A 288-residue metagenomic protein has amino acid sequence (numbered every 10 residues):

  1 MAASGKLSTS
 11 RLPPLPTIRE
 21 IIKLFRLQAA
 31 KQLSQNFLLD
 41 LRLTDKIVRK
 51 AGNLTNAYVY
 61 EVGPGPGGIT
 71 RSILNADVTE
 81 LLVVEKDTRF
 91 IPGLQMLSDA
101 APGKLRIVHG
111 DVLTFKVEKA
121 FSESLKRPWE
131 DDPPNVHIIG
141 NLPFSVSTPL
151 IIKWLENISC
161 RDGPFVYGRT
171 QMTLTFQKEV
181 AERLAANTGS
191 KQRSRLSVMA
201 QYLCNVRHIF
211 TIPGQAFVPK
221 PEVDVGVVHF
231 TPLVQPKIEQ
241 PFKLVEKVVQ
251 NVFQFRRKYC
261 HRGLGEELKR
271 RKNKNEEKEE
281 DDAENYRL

Functional and structural regions predicted by a protein language model:
M1-N251: Catalytic cores of RNA-modifying enzymes
V223-G226, F230-V234, I238-R287: An accessory alpha-helical subdomain
